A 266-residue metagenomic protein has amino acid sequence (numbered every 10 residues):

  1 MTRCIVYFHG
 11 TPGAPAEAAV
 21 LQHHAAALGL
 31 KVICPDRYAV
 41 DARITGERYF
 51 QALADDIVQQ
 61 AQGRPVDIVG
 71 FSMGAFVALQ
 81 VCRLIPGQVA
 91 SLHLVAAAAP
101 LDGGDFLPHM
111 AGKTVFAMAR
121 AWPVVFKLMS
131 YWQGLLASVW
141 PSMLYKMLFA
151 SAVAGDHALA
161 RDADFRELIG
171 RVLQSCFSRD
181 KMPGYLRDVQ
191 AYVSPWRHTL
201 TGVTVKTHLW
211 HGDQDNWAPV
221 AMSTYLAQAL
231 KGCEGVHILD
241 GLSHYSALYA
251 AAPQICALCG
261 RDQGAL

Functional and structural regions predicted by a protein language model:
T2-A42: Conserved HGGG/HGGXW glycine-rich cap/lid loop of the alpha/beta-hydrolase fold
A16, N216-M222: Conserved alpha/beta-hydrolase "acid-adjacent" motif
F50-D67, V77: Conserved acidic catalytic loop of the alpha/beta-hydrolase fold
L92-L136: Flexible "cap/lid" loop of the alpha/beta hydrolase fold
K113-T114, S130-H198: Alpha/beta-hydrolase
V203, L209-H211, D215: Short beta-strand/loop motif that positions the catalytic acidic residue of the alpha/beta-hydrolase fold
W217, V236-A252: Catalytic histidine-centered segment of alpha/beta-hydrolase-like enzymes
A221-T224, S246-R261: Post-His helix in hydrolase/transferase enzymes
